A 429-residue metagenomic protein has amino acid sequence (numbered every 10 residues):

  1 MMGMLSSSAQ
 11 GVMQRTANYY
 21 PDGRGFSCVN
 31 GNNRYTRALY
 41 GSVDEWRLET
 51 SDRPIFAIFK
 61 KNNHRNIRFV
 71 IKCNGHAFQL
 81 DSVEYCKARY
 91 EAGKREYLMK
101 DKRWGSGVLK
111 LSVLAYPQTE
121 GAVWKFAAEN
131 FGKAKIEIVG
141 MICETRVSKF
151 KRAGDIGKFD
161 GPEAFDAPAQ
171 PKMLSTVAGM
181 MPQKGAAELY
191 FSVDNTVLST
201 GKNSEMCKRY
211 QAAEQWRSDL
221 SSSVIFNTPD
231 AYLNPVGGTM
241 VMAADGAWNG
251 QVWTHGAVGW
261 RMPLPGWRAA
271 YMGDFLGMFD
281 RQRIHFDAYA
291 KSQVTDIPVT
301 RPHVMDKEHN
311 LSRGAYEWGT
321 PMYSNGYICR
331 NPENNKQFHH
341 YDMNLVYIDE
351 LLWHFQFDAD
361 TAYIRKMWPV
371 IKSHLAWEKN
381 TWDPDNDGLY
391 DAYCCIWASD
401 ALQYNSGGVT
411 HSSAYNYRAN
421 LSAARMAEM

Functional and structural regions predicted by a protein language model:
M1-G3: Bacterial N-terminal signal peptides
L5-V241, G246, G250, A257 (+2 more regions): Terminal accessory carbohydrate-recognition/targeting modules of carbohydrate-active enzymes
R65-F69, G93-R95, H285, M343-E350 (+2 more regions): Amphipathic, well-ordered alpha-helical segments in soluble domains
A122-W124, V236, A243, H285 (+6 more regions): Alpha-helical packing segments of well-folded alpha/beta enzyme cores
A122-W124, W267, L345, A414: Residue-level detector of short, conserved catalytic/binding motifs and their immediate flanks
N130-A134, E144-R146, N195-V197, G277-D280 (+7 more regions): A generic secondary-structure signal for well-formed alpha-helical elements
A178-M206, T254-H255, A315-V346, A376-M429: The feature captures the catalytic groove of carbohydrate-active enzymes
Q215-W368: Substrate-binding groove/exosite segments of carbohydrate-active enzymes
